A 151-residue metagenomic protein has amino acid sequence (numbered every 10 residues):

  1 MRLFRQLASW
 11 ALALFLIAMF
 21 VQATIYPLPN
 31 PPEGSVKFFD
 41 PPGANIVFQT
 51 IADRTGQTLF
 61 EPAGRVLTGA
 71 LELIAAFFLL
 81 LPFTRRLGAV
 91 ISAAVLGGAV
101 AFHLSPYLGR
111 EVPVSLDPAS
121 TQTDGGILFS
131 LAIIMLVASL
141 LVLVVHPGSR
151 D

Functional and structural regions predicted by a protein language model:
M1-D151: Membrane-interface extramembranous regions
